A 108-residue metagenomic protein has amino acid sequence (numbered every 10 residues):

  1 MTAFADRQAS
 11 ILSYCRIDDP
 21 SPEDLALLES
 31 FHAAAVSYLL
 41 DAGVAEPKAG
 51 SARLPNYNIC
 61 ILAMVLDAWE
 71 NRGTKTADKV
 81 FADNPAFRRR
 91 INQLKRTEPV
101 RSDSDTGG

Functional and structural regions predicted by a protein language model:
M1-G108: Divalent metal-cofactor coordination and adjacent catalytic microenvironments
